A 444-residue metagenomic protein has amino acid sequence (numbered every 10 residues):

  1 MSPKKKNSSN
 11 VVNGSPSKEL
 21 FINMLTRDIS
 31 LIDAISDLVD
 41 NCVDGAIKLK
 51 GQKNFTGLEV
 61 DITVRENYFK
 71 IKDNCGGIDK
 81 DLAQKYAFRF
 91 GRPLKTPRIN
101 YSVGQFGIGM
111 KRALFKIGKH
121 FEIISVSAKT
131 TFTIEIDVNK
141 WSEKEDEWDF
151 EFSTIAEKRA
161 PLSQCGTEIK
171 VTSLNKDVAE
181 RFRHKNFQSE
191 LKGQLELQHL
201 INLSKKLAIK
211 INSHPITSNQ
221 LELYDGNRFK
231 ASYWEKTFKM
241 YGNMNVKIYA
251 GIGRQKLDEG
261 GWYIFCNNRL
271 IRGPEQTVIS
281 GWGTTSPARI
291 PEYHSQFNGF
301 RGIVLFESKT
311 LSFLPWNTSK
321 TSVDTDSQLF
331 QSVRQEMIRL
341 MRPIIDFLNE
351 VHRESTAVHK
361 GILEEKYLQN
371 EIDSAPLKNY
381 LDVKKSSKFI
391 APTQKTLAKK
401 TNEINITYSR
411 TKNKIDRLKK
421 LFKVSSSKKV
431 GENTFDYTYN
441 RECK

Functional and structural regions predicted by a protein language model:
M1, K230-K444: Charged regulatory segments coupled to nucleotide-binding catalytic modules in large multidomain enzymes
M1-E59, D81-Q84, D416-K419, S427-K444: Bergerat-fold GHKL ATPase/HATPase_c domain
P16-D28, I99-S102, C165, K170-K185 (+3 more regions): Short hinge/gating elements
S30, A34, A83, R183-L191 (+3 more regions): Short amphipathic alpha-helical segments
V43-R98: Conserved beta-strand-loop-beta-strand hairpin that lines the nucleotide-binding pocket of ATP/GTP-utilizing enzymes
I47, D79-D81, S173, V178-E180 (+3 more regions): Short helix/loop capping segments that flank catalytic or ligand/cofactor-binding pockets
N74, K210-Q220, A231-E235, C266-N268: Short strand-turn-strand beta-turns centered on an Asx-Gly dipeptide
P97-I211: GHKL-type ATPase core
